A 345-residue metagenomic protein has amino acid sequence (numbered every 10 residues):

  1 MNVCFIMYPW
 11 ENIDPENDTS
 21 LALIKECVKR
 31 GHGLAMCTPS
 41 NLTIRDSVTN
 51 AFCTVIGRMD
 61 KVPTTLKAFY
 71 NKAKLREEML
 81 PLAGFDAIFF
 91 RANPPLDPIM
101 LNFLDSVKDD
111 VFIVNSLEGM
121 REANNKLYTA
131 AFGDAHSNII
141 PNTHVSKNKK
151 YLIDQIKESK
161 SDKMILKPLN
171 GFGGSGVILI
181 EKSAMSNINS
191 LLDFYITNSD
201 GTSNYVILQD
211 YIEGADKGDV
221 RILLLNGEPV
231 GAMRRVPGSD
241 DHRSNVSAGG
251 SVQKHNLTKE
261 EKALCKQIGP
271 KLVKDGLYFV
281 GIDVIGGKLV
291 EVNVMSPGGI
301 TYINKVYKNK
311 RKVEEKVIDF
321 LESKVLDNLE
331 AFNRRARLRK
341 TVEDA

Functional and structural regions predicted by a protein language model:
M1-C4: Extreme N-terminal starter segment of soluble prokaryotic enzymes
I6, F90-A92, P168: Short, well-ordered coil/turn residues at beta-beta hairpins and beta-strand->alpha-helix junctions within
M7-E16, P237, Y278: Charge-biased, low-complexity intrinsically disordered regions
E11-I13, N17-K29, G33-V145, Y151: Conserved N-proximal alpha/beta basic substrate-recognition cap immediately N-terminal to, or forming the N-lobe
T19-S20, K149-K150, K157-D162, N170-L264 (+2 more regions): Phosphate-binding site of ATP-dependent enzymes
L208-D210, D219-V220, D275-K288: A short glycine-rich, hydrophobically flanked beta-strand micro-motif that places a catalytic Asp/Glu for divalent metal
K259, A263-Q267, K271, I285-A345: C-terminal active-site "lid" helix and adjoining low-complexity regulatory extension at the edge of ATP-using catalytic
